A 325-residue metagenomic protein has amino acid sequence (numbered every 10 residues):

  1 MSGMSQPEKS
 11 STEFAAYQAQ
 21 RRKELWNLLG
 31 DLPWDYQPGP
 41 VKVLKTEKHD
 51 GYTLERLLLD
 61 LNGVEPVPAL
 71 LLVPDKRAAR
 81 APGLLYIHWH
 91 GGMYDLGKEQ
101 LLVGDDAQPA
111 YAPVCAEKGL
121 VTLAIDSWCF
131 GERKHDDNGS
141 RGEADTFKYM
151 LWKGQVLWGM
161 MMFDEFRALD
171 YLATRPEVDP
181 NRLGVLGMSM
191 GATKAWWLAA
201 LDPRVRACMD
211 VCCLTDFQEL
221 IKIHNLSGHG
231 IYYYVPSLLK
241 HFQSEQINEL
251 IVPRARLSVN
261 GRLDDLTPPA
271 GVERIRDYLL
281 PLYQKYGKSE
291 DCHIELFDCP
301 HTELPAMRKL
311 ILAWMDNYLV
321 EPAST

Functional and structural regions predicted by a protein language model:
L32-A79, G83: N-terminal cap/lid segment of alpha/beta-hydrolase-fold proteins
A79-R80, I87-F163, A168-L169, A173-T174 (+1 more regions): Cap/lid segment of the alpha/beta-hydrolase catalytic domain
L151-W152, R167, A207-N248, P253 (+2 more regions): Mobile cap/lid helix-loop segments that gate and shape the active-site cleft of serine hydrolases
E177-S189: Alpha/beta-hydrolase fold nucleophile elbow
G187-W197: Glycine-rich nucleophile elbow surrounding the catalytic serine of serine-hydrolase chemistry
I231, D277-T325: C-terminal catalytic histidine-bearing segment of alpha/beta-hydrolase fold enzymes
I251, S258-N260: Short beta-strand/loop motif that positions the catalytic acidic residue of the alpha/beta-hydrolase fold
L263-E273, H301-T302: Acidic catalytic loop of the alpha/beta-hydrolase fold
